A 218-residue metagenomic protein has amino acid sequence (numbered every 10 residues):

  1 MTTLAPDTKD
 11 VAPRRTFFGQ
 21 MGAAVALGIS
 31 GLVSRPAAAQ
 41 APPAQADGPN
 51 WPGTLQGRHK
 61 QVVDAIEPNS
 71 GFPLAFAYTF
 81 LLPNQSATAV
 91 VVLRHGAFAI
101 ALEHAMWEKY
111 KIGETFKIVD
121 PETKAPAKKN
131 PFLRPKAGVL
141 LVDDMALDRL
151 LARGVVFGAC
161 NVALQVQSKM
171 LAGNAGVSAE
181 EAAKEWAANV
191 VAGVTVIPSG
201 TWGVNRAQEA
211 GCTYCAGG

Functional and structural regions predicted by a protein language model:
M1-A12: N-terminal secretory signal peptides
L32-K60: C-terminal segment of N-terminal export signals and the immediately downstream linker at the start of the mature
V63-L74, H104: Short, glycine-rich nucleotide/cofactor-binding loops
P68-S70, H95-I100, F157, V162-Q167 (+1 more regions): Solvent-exposed loop/turn segments at secondary-structure junctions within structured extracellular/periplasmic domains
G71-Q85: Histidine-anchored nucleotide/phosphate-binding helix
A87-W107: Acidic helix-start/capping segments at beta-turn-to-alpha-helix junctions
K111-K136: A glycine-rich helix N-cap at a beta->alpha junction
A172-G218: Glycine-rich, aromatic-bearing surface loops/beta-hairpins
